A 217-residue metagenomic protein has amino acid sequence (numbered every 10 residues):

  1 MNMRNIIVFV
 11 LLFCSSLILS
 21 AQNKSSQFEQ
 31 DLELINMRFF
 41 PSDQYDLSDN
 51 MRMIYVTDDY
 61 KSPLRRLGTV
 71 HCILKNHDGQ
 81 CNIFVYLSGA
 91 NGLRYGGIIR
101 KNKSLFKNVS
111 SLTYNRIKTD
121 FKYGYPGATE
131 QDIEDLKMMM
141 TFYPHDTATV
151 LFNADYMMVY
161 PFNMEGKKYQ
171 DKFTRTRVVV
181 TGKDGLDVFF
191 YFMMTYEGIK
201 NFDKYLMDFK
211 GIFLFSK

Functional and structural regions predicted by a protein language model:
M1-I6: Positively charged n-region of N-terminal signal peptides that target proteins for export
I7, L11-S20: Hydrophobic h-region of N-terminal signal peptides that target proteins for export in Gram-negative bacteria
S20-F84, A90-Y95, K183-G185, Y191-K217: N-terminal targeting sequences that direct proteins away from the cytosol to non-cytosolic compartments
Y55-R175: Conserved polar/disulfide-associated segments of primarily extracytoplasmic proteins
T141-K217: Short, well-structured beta-strand
